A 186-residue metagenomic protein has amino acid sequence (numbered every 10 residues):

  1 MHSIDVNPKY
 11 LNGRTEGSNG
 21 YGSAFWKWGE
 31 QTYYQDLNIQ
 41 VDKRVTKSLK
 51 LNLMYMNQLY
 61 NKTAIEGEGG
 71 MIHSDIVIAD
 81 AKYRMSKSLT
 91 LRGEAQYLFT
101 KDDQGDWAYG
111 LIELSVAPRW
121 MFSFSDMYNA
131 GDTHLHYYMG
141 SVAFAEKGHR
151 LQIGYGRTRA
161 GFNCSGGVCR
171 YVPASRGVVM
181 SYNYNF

Functional and structural regions predicted by a protein language model:
M1-F186: Exposed, low-structure sequence patches enriched in small/polar residues
